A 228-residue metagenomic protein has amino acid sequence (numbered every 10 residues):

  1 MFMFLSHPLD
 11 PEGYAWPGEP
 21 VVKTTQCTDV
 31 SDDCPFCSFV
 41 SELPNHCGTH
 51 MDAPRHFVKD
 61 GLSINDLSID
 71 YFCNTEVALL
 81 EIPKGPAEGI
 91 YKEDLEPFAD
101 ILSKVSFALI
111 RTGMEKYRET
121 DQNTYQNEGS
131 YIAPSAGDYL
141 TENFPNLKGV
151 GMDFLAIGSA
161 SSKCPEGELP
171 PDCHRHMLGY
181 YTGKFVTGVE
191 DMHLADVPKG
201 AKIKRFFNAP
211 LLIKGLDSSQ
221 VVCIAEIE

Functional and structural regions predicted by a protein language model:
M1-E228: Active-/binding-site microenvironments in catalytic and ligand-binding cores
